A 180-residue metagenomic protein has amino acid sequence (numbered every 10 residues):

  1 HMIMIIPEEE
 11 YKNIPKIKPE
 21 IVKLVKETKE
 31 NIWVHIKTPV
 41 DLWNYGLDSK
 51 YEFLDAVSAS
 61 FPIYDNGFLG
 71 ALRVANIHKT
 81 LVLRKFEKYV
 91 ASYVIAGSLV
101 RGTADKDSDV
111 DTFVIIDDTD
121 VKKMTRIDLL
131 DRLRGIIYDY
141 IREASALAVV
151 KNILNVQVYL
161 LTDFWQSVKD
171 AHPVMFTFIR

Functional and structural regions predicted by a protein language model:
I6-A96, V100-D107, I116-R180: Catalytic core of pol beta-like nucleotidyltransferases
